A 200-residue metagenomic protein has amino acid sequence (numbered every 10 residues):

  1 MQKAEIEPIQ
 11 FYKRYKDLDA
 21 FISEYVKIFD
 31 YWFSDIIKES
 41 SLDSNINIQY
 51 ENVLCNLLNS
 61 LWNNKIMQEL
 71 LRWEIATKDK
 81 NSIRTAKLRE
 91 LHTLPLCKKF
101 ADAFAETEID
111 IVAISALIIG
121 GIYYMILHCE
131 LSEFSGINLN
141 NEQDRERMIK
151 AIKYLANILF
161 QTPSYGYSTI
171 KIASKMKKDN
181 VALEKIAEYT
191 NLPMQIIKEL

Functional and structural regions predicted by a protein language model:
M1-A20: Helix-turn-helix
Q10, K185, I196: Residues in the helix-turn-helix
I22-F29, T85: Alpha-helical DNA-contacting segments of helix-turn-helix folds
E24, I37-N64, I111-S115: Hydrophobic alpha-helical connector segments
S34-I37, D79-A105, V112-A113: Amphipathic alpha-helical packing segments from all-alpha helical-bundle domains
L61-I83, H128-F134: Amphipathic alpha-helical segments used for helix-helix packing
F100-L155, L159: Hydrophobic/aromatic-rich alpha-helical bundle segments in the mid-to-C-terminal region
Y165-V181: Short, amphipathic alpha-helical "recognition" segments used to contact nucleic acids or chromatin
